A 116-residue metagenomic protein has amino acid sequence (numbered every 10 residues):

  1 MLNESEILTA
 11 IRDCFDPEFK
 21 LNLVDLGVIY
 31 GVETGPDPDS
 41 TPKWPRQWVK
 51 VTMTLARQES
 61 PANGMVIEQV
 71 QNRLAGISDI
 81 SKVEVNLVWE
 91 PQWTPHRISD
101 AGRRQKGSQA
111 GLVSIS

Functional and structural regions predicted by a protein language model:
M1-S116: Domain-level signature for proteins that mediate thiol-based redox and metal-cofactor handling
